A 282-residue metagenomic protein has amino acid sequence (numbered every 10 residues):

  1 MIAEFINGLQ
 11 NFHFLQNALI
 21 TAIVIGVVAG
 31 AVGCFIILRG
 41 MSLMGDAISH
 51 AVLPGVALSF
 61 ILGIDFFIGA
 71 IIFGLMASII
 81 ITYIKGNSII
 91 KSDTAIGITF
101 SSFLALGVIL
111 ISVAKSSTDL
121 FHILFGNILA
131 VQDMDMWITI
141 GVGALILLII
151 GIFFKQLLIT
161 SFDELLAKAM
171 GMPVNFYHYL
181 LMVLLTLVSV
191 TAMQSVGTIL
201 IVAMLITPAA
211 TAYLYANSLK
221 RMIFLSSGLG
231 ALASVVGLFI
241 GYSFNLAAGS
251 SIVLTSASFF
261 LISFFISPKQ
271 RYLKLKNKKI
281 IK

Functional and structural regions predicted by a protein language model:
I2-N17, S88, I96-K155: Transmembrane helix-bundle core of multi-pass membrane transporters and related energy-transducing complexes
E4-H13, V27-L38, G55-D65, L158-L166 (+2 more regions): Short juxtamembrane and helix-loop transition motifs at transmembrane-helix boundaries in membrane proteins
A18, F66-G74, D93-G97, D135 (+3 more regions): Loop-to-transmembrane alpha-helix initiation sites
I23, V27-A31, I72-I80, L106 (+5 more regions): Generic alpha-helical transmembrane segments of integral inner-membrane proteins, especially permease/transport modules
I25, M136-P208: Helix-loop-helix "hairpin" substructures at the membrane interface of multi-pass membrane proteins
C34-S116, Y213-F224, G241-F244: Short loop segments and helix-boundary regions at transmembrane helix junctions of multi-pass inner-membrane proteins
I201-S250: Transmembrane alpha-helical segments in multi-pass inner-membrane proteins
L246-K282: Cytosolic-side transmembrane-helix boundaries in multi-pass membrane proteins
